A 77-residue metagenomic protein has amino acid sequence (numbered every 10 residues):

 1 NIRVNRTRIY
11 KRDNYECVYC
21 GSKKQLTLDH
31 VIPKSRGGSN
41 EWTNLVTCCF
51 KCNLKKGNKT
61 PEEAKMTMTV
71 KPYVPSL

Functional and structural regions predicted by a protein language model:
N1-E16, S39, V74-S76: Short, charged surface segments at domain edges that flank catalytic/cofactor-binding sites
E16-T47, K56-P72: Histidine-centered nuclease catalytic patch
